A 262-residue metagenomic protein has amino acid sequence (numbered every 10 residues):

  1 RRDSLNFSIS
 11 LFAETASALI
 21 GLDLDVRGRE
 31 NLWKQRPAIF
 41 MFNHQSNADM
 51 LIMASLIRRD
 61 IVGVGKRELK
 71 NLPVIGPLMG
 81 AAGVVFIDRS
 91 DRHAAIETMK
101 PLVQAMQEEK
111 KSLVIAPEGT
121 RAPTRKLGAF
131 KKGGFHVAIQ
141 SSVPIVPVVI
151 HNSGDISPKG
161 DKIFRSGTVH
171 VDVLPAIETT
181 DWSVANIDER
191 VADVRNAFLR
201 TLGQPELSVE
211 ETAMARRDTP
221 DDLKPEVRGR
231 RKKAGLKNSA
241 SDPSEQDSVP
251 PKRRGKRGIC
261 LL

Functional and structural regions predicted by a protein language model:
R1-I39, N238, E245, R253-L262: Membrane-proximal helical "anchor" segments flanking the first transmembrane region of inner-membrane enzymes
D3-L11, S17-G21, K34-R92: Catalytic core of membrane glycerolipid acyltransferases/transacylases, capturing the structured, soluble-facing
A16-S17, M79, M106, A138: A generic structural signal for well-ordered alpha-helical segments
L24-G28, A48-M50, M99-P101, S157-K159: A generic local structural motif
V26, F40, G63, V171-V173: Generic preference for hydrophobic
R27, V64-K66, D88-R89, P117 (+1 more regions): Thr-Gly-centered strand-to-loop micro-motif
I96-L262: Non-catalytic C-terminal accessory region of glycerolipid acyltransferases and related lyso-lipid remodeling enzymes
